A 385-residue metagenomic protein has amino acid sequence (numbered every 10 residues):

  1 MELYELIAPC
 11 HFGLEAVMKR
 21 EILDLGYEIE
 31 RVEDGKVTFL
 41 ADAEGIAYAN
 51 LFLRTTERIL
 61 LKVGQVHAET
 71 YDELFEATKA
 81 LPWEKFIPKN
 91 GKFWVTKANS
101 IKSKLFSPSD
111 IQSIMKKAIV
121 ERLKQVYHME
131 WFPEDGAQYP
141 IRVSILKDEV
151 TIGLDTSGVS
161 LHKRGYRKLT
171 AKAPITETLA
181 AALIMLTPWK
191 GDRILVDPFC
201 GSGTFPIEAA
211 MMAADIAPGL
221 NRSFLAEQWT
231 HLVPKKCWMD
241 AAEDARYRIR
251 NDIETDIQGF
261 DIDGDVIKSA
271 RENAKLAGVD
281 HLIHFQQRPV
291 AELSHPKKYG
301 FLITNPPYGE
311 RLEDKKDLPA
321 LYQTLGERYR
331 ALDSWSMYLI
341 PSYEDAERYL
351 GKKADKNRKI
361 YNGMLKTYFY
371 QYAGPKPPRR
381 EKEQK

Functional and structural regions predicted by a protein language model:
E2-A137, K385: Non-catalytic nucleic-acid substrate-recognition regions in nucleic-acid-modifying enzymes
E44-L51, V159-H162, P378: Short, charged/polar, Gly/Pro-enriched secondary-structure boundary elements
S100-S103, S160, P307-R311: A short, flexible beta-alpha/helix-coil linker loop
I141-S157, Y370, K376-R379: C-terminal edge-of-domain segments
I152-L186: SAM-dependent Rossmann-like transferase core, predominantly class I methyltransferases with a strong bias toward
I175-H295, E310-R311, D317: Conserved S-adenosyl-L-methionine
Q286-K385: C-terminal catalytic and target-recognition region of SAM-dependent MTase-like enzymes, primarily methyltransferases
